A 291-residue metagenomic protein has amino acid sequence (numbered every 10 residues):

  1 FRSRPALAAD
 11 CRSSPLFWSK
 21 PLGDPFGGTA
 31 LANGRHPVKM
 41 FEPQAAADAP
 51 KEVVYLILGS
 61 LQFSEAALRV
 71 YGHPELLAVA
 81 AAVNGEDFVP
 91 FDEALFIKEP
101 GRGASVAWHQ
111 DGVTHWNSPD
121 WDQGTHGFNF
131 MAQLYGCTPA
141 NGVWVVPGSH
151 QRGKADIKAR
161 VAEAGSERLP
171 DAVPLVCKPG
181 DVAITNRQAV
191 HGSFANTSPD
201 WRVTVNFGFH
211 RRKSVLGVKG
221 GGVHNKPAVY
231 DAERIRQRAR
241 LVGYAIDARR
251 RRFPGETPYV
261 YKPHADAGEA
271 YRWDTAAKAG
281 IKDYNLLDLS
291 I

Functional and structural regions predicted by a protein language model:
F1-W108, V113-W116: Non-heme Fe(II)-dependent double-stranded beta-helix
H36-E42, Q110-V113, K158-D171, W201 (+1 more regions): Short, surface-exposed loop/helix-turn segments at secondary-structure junctions that function as lids/hinges flanking
A67, V79, W116-W121, M131-L134 (+2 more regions): Short helix-to-loop capping/linker segments positioned immediately adjacent to catalytic or ligand/cofactor-binding
D92-L95, F130-A132, V205-F209: A structural signal for short, well-ordered beta-strand segments
K98-P100, G148-G153, G208-S214: Short edge-strand/loop segments of extracellular domains
A104-Q110, N117-P119, A140-V146, K154-K158 (+2 more regions): A short secondary-structure junction signal
G124-G127, Y135-F194: Double-stranded beta-helix
A189-V190, F194-I291: Non-heme Fe(II)/2-oxoglutarate
